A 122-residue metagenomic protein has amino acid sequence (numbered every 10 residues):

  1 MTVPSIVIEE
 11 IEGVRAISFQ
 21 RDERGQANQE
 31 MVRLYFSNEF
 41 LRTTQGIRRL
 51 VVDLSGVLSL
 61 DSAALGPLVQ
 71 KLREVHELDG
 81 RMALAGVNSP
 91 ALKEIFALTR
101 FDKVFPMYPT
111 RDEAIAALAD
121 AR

Functional and structural regions predicted by a protein language model:
T2-S37, L41, L54: STAS-typified acidic loop motif
G13, G46-L50: A generic structural signal for short beta-strands and their flanking turns/coil linkers
T43-Q45, A121: Glycine-rich phosphate-binding loop signature in dinucleotide/nucleotide-binding domains
R49-V51, S59, A63-I115: Amphipathic, Lys/Arg-enriched alpha-helical "gate/interface" segment within cytosolic domains that mediates
A114-R122: A short, charged, amphipathic alpha-helix used as a generic interaction element across diverse proteins
